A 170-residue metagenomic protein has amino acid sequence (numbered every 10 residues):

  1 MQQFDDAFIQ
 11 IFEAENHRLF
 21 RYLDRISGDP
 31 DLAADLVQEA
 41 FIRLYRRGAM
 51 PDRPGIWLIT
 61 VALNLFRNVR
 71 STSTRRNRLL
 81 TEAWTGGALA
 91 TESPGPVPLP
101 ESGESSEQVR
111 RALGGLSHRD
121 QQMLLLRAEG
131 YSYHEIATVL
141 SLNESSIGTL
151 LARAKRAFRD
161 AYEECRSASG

Functional and structural regions predicted by a protein language model:
M1-R21, R25, D31-A34, A49: A short, charge-rich alpha-helical start-of-domain segment used by transcription regulators
Q2-F8, R78-A90, V139, K155-G170: C-terminal edge and immediately downstream basic/flexible tail or linker adjoining helix-turn-helix-like DNA-binding
D35-I42, D52-N64: Structural recognition of an alpha-helix C-terminal capping motif at a helix-to-coil junction
R53, L63, L140-C165: DNA-recognition helix of helix-turn-helix
R53, L63-E82, S102: Arg/Lys-rich amphipathic alpha helix in sigma70-family domain 2
R76-S105, S132: Internal acidic/polar
G114, H118-R119, E129-T149, D160: Helix-turn-helix DNA-binding module
M123-L124: A short pre-motif secondary-structure segment
